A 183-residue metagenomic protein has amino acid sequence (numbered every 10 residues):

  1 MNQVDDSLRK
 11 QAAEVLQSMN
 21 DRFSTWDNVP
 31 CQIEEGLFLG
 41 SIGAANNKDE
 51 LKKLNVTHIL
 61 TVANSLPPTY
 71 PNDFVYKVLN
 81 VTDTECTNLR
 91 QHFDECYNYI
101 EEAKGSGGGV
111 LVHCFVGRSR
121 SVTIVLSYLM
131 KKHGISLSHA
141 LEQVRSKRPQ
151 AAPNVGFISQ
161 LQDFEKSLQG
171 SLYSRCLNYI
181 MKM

Functional and structural regions predicted by a protein language model:
M1-W26, E50, D94-V110, R118 (+1 more regions): PTP/DSP superfamily signal
V29-A63: Glycine-rich, flexible N-terminal cofactor/catalytic loop recognition
A44-N46, N64-P67, V81-C86, V116 (+1 more regions): Conserved beta-strand elements of beta-rich interaction domains across eukaryotes, especially beta-propellers
L51-K53, L66-F74: Short loop/helix-cap segments at secondary-structure boundaries that form the rim of catalytic
T61, V112-H113: Class I SAM-dependent methyltransferase core
N72-T82: Active-site regions of enzymes building and remodeling cell-envelope glycoconjugates
E85-C96: Ser/Thr/Gly-rich flexible loops in soluble cytosolic domains mediating phosphotransfer, phosphorylation
